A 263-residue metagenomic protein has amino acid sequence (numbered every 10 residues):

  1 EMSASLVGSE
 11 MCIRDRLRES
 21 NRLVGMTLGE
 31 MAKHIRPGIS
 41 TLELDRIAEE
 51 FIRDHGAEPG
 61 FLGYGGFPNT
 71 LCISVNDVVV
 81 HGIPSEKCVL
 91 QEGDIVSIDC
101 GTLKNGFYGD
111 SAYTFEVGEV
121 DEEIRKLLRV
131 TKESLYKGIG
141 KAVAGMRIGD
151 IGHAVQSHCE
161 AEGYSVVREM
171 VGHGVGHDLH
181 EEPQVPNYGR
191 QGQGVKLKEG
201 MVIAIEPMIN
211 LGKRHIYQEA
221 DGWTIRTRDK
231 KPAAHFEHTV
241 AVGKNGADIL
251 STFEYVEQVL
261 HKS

Functional and structural regions predicted by a protein language model:
E1-G8, I13: Single conserved hydrophobic/aromatic residue that forms the stacking wall/gate of nucleotide- or nucleobase-binding
G8, I39, P84, G118 (+2 more regions): Residues at secondary-structure transition points
L17: Acidic/polar, glycine-anchored loop/turn motif associated with catalytic or activation segments that engage anionic
N21, L28, L135: Short amphipathic alpha-helical/adjacent loop interface patches that line ligand and macromolecule-binding sites
V24-E92, A142-H180, V195-M201, L211-Y217 (+2 more regions): Active-site cores enriched in adjacent His and Asp/Glu residues with nearby glycine-rich loops that coordinate divalent
V75-F107, P183-T239, G243-K244: Acidic/histidine-enriched ion/cofactor-binding microenvironments in catalytic or ligand-binding pockets
N105-A161: Hydrophobic, well-structured mid-protein blocks that either form specific transmembrane helices
V130-A142, G149-Q156, H235-S263: Glycine- and charge-enriched low-complexity intrinsically disordered segments
